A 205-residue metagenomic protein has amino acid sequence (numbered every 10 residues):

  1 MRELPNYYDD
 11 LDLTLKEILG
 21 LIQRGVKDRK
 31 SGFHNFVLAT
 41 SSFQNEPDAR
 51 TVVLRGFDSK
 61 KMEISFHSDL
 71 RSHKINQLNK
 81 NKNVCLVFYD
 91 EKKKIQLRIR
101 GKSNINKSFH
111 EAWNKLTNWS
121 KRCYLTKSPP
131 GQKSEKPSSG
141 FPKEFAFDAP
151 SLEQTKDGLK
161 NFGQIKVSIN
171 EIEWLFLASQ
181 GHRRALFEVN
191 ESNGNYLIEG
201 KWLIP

Functional and structural regions predicted by a protein language model:
M1-P205: Binding-site signature for planar aromatic cofactors or substrates
